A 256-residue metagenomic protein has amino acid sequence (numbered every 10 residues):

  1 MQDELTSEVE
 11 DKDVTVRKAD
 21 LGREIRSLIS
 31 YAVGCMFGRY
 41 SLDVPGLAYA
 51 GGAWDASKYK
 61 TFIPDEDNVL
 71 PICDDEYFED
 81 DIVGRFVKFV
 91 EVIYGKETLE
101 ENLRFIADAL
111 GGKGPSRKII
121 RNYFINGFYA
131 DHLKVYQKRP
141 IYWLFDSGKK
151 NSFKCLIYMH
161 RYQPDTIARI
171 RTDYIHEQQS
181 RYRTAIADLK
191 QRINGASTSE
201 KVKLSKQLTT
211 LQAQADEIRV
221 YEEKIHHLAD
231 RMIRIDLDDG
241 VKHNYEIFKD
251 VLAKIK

Functional and structural regions predicted by a protein language model:
E4-K256: Terminal accessory regions of large proteins
